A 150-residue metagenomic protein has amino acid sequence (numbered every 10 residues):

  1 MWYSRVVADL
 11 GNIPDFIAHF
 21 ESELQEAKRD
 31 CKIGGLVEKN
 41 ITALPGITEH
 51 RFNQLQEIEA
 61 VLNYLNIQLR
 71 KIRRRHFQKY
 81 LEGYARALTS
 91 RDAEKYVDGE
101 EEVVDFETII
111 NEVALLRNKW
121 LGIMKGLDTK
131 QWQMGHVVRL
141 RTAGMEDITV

Functional and structural regions predicted by a protein language model:
M1-R29: Extended, charged low-complexity scaffolding/tethering segments
R5, N12, L36, A43 (+3 more regions): Non-transmembrane, amphipathic alpha-helical segments
S22-N53: Short, charge-rich amphipathic alpha-helices with coiled-coil/heptad character
E59, R75, K79, L121: Catalytic phosphate/metal-binding cores of nucleic-acid and nucleotide-processing enzymes, i.e., regions that mediate
L65-I109: Extended, amphipathic alpha-helical coiled-coil scaffold segments used for oligomerization/tethering in eukaryotic
N66-R74, D105-L140: Long amphipathic alpha-helical coiled-coil segments
R141-V150: Acidic, low-complexity, intrinsically disordered peripheral segments
